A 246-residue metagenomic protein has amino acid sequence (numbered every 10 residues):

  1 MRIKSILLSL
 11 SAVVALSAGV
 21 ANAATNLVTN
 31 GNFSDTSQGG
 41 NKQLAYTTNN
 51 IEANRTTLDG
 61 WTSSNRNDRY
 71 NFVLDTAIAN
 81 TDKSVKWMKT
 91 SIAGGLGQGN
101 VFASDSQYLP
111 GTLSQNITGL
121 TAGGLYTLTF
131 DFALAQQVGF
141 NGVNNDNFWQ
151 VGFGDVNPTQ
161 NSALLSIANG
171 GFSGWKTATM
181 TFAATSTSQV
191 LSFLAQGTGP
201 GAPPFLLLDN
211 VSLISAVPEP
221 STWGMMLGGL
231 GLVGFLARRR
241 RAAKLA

Functional and structural regions predicted by a protein language model:
M1-S9, A242-K244: Bacterial Sec-dependent N-terminal signal peptides
L7, A12-T25, P204-F235: Short, threonine-centered small-residue motifs that mark membrane-proximal processing/anchoring sites and TM-junction
A24-T121, D131, A135, N141-W149 (+2 more regions): Aromatic (Trp/Tyr/Phe) and Gly/Pro-enriched flexible surface segments
G119-T129, S186-S188: Extended extracellular/luminal ectodomain segments enriched in beta-structured repeat modules
V151-D155: Conserved aromatic beta-strand anchor motif in extracellular beta-sandwich/beta-rich domains
V156-S186: Extracellular carbohydrate recognition and processing domains and analogous Trp-centered ligand-binding platforms
Q189-F193: Short, well-structured beta-strand segments within conserved domains
F235-A246: C-terminal membrane-anchoring or membrane-association module
